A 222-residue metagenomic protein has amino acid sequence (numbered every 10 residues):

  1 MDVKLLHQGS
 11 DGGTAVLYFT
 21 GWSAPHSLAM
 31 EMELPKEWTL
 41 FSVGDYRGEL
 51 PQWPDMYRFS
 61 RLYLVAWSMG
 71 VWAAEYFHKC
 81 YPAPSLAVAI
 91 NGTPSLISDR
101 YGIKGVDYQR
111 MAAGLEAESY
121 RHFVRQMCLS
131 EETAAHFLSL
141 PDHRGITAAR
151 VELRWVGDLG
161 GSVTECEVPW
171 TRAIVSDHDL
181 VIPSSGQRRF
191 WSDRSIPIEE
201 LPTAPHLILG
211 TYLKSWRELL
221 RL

Functional and structural regions predicted by a protein language model:
M1-E49: Conserved HGGG/HGGXW glycine-rich cap/lid loop of the alpha/beta-hydrolase fold
V65-A74: Gly/Ala-rich beta-loop-alpha elbow adjacent to hydrolase catalytic centers
K79-G114, E152, G157-G160, Y212-L213: Flexible "cap/lid" loop of the alpha/beta hydrolase fold
L96-S139: Helix-rich cap/lid subdomain of alpha/beta-hydrolase
H136-V168: Hydrophobic, aromatic-rich cap/lid helix
E167, A173-V175, D179: Short beta-strand/loop motif that positions the catalytic acidic residue of the alpha/beta-hydrolase fold
L180-G186: Conserved alpha/beta-hydrolase "acid-adjacent" motif
V181, E200-L219: Catalytic histidine-centered segment of alpha/beta-hydrolase-like enzymes
